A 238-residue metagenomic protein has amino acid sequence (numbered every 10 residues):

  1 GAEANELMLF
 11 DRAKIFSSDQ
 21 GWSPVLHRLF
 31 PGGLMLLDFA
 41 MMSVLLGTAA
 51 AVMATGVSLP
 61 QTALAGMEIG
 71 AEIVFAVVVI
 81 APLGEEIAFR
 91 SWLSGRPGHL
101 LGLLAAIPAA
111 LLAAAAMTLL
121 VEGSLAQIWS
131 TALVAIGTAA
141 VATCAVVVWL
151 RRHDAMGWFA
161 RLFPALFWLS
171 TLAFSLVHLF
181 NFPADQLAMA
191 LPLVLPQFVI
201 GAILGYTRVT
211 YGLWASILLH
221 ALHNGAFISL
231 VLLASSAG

Functional and structural regions predicted by a protein language model:
G1-M35: N-terminal juxtamembrane cytosolic/stromal segments of multi-pass membrane proteins
F10-I15, A50-S58, G70, F163-A165: Phosphate-binding glycine-rich loops and adjacent basic patches that engage nucleotide phosphates, nucleic-acid
D19-H27, T62-I69, F159-A160: Helix-boundary and loop/linker segments of multi-pass membrane transporters
V25-L29, D38-M42, L166-T171: Short acidic/polar alpha-helix capping motifs at helix-coil junctions
L34-D38, V74-V78: Residue-level signature of transmembrane alpha-helical cores of multipass secondary-active transporters and flippases
D38-G56: Alpha-helical transmembrane segments of multi-pass membrane proteins
G56-V77, S130: Alpha-helical transmembrane segments in multi-pass membrane proteins
V77-G238: Transmembrane helix-loop-helix hairpins at the membrane interface of multi-pass integral membrane proteins
